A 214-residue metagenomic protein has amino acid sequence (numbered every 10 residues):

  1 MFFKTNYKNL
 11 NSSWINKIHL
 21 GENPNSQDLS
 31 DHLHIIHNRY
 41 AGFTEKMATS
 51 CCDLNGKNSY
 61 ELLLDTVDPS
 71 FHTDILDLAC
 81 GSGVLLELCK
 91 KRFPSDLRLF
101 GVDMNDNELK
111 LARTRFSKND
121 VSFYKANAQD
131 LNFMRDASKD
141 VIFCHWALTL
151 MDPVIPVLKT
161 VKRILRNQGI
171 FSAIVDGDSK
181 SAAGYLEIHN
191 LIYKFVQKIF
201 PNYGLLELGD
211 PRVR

Functional and structural regions predicted by a protein language model:
F2-S70, V84-L88, E108-L111, R115: Conserved class I S-adenosyl-L-methionine
H72-T73, L97, A137: Nucleotide donor/acceptor-binding cores
D74, G169-I170: Short glycine-centered segments of the SAM/dcSAM-binding site in methyltransferase folds
L76-L78, S82-L131: Class I SAM-dependent methyltransferase SAM/SAH-binding core
F133-I142: A short acidic, Gly/Pro-enriched loop at the edge of an enzyme's catalytic core that lines a small-molecule cofactor
V141-V154: A short SAM/SAH-binding and catalytic strip from SAM-dependent methyltransferases
I155-N167: A short glycine-rich, Lys/Arg-flanked "PGG" loop and its adjoining helix->strand segment in the class I
I170-R214: Conserved catalytic/acceptor-binding region of the Class I
